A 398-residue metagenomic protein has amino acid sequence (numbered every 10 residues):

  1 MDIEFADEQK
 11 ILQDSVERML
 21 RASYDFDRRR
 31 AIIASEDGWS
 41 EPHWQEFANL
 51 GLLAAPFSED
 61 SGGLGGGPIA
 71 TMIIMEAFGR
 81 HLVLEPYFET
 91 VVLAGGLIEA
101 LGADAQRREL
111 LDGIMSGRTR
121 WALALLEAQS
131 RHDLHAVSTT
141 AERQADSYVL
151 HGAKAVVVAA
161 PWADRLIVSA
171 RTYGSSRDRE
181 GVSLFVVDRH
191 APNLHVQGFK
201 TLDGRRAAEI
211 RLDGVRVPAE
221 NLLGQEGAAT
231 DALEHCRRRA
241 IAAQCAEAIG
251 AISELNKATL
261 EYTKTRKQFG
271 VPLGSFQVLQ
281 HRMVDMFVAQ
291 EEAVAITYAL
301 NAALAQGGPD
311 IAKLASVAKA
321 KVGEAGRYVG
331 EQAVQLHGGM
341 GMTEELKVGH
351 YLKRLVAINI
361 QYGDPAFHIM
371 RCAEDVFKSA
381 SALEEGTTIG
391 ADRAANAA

Functional and structural regions predicted by a protein language model:
M1-L82, L101-Q106, G113, G117-R118 (+3 more regions): Alpha-helical interface subdomain recognition
V83-A105: N-terminal glycine-rich flavin-associated loop
Y87, Q129-H132, V156-A159, S176 (+1 more regions): Short Gly/Pro-enriched turn/cap motifs at secondary-structure boundaries
A94, G117-T119, D133-V137, Q144 (+7 more regions): A generic structural signal for well-ordered coil/turn residues at beta-strand boundaries that shape enzyme active-site
A100-G102, E142, V168-R171, V186-D188 (+2 more regions): Short beta-strand-to-turn element immediately C-terminal to the catalytic PLP-Schiff-base lysine in fold type I
G117-A128, V168: A short, Trp-centered hydrophobic/proline-enriched beta-strand micro-motif
H132, A136-S138, V187-Q225: Flexible, small-/acidic-enriched active-site or ligand-binding loops
S147, H151-H195: A short core secondary-structure module
